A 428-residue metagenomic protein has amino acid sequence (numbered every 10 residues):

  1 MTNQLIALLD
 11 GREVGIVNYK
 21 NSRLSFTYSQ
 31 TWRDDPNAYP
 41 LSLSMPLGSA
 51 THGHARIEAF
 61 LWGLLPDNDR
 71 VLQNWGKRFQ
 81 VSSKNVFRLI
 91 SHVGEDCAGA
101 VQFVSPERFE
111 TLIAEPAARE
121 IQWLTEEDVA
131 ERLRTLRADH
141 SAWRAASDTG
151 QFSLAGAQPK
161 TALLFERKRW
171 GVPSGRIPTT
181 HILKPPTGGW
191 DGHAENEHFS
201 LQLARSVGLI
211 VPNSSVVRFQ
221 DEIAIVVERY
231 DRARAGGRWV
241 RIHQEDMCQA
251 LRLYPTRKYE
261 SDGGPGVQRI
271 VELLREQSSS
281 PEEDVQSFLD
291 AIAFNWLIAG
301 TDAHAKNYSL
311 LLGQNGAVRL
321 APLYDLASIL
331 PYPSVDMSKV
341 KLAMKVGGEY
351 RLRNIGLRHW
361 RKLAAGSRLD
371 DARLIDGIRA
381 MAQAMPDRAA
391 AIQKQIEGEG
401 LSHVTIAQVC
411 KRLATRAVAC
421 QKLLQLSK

Functional and structural regions predicted by a protein language model:
M1-K428: Phosphate/dinucleotide-binding and metal-coordinating scaffold of catalytic cores in nucleotide-dependent enzymes
